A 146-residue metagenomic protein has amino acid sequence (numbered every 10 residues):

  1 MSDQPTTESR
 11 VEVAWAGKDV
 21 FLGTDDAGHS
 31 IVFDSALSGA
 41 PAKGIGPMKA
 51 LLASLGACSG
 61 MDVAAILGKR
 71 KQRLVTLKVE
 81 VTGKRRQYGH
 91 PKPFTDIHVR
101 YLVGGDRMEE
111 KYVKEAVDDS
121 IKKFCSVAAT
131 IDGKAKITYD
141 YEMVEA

Functional and structural regions predicted by a protein language model:
M1-A53, A64-A146: Extended beta-strand/beta-hairpin segments
L55-S59: Alpha-helical metal-binding/catalytic segments enriched in His/Glu/Asp
